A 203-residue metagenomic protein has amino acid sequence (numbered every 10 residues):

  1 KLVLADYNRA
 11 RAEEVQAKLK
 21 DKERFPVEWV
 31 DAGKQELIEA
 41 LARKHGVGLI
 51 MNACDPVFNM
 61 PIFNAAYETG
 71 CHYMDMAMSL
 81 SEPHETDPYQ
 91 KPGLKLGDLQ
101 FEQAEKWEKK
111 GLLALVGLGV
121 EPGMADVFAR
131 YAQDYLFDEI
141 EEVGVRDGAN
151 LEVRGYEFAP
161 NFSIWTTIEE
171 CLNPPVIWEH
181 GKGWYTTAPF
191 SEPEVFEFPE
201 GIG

Functional and structural regions predicted by a protein language model:
L2-V3: Short beta-strand element of Class I
Y7-R11: Helix N-cap at the beta1-alpha1 junction of Rossmann-like dinucleotide-binding domains, i.e., the first residues
V15-F25: Short, conserved SAM-binding/catalytic segment of Class I S-adenosyl-L-methionine-dependent methyltransferases
W29-L49, C54, F58-I62: Conserved Rossmann-fold cofactor-binding substructure of NAD(P)-dependent oxidoreductases
M76-L112: Rossmann-fold NAD(P)-binding glycine/threonine-rich loop
W107-G203: Rossmann-like dinucleotide-binding core of oxidoreductases
